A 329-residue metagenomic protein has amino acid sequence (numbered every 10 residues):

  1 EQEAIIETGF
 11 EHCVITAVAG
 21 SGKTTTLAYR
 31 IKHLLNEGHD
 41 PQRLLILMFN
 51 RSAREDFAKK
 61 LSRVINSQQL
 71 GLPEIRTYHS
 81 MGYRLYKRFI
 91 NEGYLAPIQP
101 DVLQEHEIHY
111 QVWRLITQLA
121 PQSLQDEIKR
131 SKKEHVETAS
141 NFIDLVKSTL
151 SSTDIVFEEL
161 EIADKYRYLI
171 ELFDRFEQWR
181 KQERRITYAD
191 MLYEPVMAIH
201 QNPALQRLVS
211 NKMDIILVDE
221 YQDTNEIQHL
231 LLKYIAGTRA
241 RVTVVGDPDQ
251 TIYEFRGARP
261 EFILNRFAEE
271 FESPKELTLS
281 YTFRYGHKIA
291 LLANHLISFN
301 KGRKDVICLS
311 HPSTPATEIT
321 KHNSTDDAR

Functional and structural regions predicted by a protein language model:
E1-S21, T25-T26, R43-L45, Q122-L217 (+4 more regions): Accessory N-terminal region flanking or inserted into the helicase ATPase core in nucleic-acid motor proteins
E1-Y94, R207, L291-N294: P-loop NTPase Walker
E3-A19, Q42, L95-D101, S273-R284 (+1 more regions): Inter-lobe coupling/hinge region of RecA-like P-loop helicase motors
T26-I31, F49, A53, F57-L61 (+10 more regions): Structural preference for long, well-ordered alpha-helical segments in enzyme cores
L27, H39-R54, P73-I75, D219 (+3 more regions): Conserved RecA-like ASCE P-loop NTPase motor core of nucleic-acid helicases/translocases
E37-H39, S67-Q68, L208-V209, I235-T238 (+1 more regions): Conserved catalytic network of the ASCE P-loop NTPase/AAA+ motor domain
H39-R43, V64-P73, F89-Q104, I116-S131 (+5 more regions): Short, polar/flexible loop-turn hinges at active-site or ligand-entry regions and domain interfaces
E226-K321: Conserved RecA-like helicase ATPase core segment that couples NTP binding/hydrolysis to strand translocation
